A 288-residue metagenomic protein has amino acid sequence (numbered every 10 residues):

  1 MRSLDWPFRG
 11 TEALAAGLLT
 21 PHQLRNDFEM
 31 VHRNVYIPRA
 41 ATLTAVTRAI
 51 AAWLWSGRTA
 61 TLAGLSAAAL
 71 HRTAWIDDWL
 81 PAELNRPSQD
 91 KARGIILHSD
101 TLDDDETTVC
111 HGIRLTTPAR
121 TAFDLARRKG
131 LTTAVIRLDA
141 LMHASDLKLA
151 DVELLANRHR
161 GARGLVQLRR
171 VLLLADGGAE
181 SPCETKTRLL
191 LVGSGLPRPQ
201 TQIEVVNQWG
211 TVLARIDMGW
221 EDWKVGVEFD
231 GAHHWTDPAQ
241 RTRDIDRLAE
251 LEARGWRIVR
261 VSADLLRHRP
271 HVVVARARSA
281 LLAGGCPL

Functional and structural regions predicted by a protein language model:
M1-V166, C183, L282-L288: Short gly/ser-rich loop at a beta-strand->alpha-helix junction or flexible surface loop bordering the NTP-binding
P7, E12, R58, M142-L288: Surface segments flanking catalytic/ligand-binding clefts of nucleic-acid enzymes
